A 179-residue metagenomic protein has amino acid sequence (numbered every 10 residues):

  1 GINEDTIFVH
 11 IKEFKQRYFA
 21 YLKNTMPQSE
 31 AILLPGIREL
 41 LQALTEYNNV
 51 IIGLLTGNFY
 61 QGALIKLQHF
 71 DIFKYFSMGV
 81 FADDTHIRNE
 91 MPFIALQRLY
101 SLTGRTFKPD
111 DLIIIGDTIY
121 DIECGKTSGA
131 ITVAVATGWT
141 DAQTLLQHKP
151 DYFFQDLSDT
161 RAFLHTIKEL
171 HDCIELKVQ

Functional and structural regions predicted by a protein language model:
G1-D5, A95-Q97: Helix-loop "lid/cap" segments that line or gate small-molecule binding pockets
F8, K23-L54, L64: Short, acidic loop-to-helix structural element flanking the phosphoryl-transfer center in phosphate-processing enzymes
I32-G36, N58-F59, D117, T137-T140 (+1 more regions): Short beta->alpha linker loops
G53, N58-I114, I119-S128: Substrate-recognition "cap/lid" segment bordering the active-site pocket of phosphatases
V80, Y152-L157: Short acidic-hydrophobic, aromatic-tinged amphipathic segments that line or gate anion-handling sites
I114-Y152: Acidic, Mg2+-coordinating phosphoryl-transfer loop and its flanking beta/alpha structural elements, shared across
T160-C173: Short amphipathic alpha-helix with an adjacent loop that forms part of the alpha/beta core around
